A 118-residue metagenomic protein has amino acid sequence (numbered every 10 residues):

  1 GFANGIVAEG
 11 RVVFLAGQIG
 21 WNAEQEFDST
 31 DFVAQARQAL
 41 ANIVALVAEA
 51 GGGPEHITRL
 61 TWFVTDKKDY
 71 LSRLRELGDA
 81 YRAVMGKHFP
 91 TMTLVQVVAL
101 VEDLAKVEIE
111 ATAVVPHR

Functional and structural regions predicted by a protein language model:
G1-R118: Short, polar/acidic, helix-capping and beta-turn segments at strand->helix junctions that line the mouths
